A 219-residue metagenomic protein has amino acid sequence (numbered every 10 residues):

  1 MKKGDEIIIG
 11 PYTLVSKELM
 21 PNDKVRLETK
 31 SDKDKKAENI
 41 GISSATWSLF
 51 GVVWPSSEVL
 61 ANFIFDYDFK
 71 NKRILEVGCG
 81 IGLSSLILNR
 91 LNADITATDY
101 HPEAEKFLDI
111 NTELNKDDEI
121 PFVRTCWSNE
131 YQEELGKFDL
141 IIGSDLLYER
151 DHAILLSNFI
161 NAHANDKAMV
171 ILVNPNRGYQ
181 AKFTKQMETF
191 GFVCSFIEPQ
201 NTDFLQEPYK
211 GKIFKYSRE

Functional and structural regions predicted by a protein language model:
M1-E219: S-adenosylmethionine-dependent methyltransferases
